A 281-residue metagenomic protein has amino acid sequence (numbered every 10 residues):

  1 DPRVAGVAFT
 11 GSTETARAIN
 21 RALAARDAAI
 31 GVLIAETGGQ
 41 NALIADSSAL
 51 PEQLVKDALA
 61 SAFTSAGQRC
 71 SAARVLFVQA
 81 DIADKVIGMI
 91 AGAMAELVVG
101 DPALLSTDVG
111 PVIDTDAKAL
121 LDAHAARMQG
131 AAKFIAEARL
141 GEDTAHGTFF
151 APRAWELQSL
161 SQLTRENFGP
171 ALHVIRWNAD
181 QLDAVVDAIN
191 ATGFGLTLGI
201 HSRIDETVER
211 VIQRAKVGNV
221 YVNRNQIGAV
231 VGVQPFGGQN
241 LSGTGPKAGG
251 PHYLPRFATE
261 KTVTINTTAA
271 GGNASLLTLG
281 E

Functional and structural regions predicted by a protein language model:
D1-G6, F168, N190-L196: Short, surface-exposed connector motifs at secondary-structure boundaries
P2, G6, T13-Q158, D180-D183 (+4 more regions): ALDH superfamily catalytic-core signature
T13-E14, Q40-N41, R69, P102 (+9 more regions): Gly/Ser/Thr-rich beta-alpha loop segments that engage phosphate groups in nucleotides
L33-E36, P170, G243: Rossmann-fold dehydrogenase core element
Q79, P170, I204: Short, conserved phosphate/pyrophosphate- and ester-handling motifs at nucleotide-, phospho-/glycolipid
L140-R153, Q181-T267: C-terminal core of ALDH-fold dehydrogenases
S161-R165: Cytochrome P450 core scaffold surrounding the K-helix E-X-X-R motif and the conserved "meander" helix-loop region
H173-R176: Active-site donor-binding acidic/aromatic loop of nucleotide-activated sugar and phosphosugar transferases involved
